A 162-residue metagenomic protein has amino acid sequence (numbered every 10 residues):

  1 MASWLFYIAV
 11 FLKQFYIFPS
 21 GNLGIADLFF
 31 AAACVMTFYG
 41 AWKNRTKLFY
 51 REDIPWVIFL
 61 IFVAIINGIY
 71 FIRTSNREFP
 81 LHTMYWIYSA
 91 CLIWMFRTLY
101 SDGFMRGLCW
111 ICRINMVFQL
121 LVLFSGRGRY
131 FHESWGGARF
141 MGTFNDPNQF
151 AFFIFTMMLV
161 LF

Functional and structural regions predicted by a protein language model:
M1-F6, T46-L60, F104-C112: Membrane-interfacial loop-to-transmembrane alpha-helix junctions, especially the N-terminal start
M1-K43, F62-R73, V122-L123: N-terminal signal-anchor transmembrane segment
V10-I17, Y130-T143: Juxtamembrane membrane-water interface segments that cap and precede transmembrane helices
D27-T37, E78-I93, N148-L161: Hydrophobic core segments of transmembrane alpha-helices in multi-pass, intramembrane catalytic enzymes
V35-K47, W94-G103, V160-F162: Structural signal for the C-terminal ends of transmembrane alpha-helices and the immediately following loop
R45, I72-S75, R127-F131: Transmembrane helix-loop junctions in multipass membrane proteins, especially transporters and channels
E52-I65, T74-T98, G107: Aromatic-anchored transmembrane helix interface
F104-Y130, N145-F162: Alpha-helical transmembrane segments of multi-pass inner-membrane proteins
